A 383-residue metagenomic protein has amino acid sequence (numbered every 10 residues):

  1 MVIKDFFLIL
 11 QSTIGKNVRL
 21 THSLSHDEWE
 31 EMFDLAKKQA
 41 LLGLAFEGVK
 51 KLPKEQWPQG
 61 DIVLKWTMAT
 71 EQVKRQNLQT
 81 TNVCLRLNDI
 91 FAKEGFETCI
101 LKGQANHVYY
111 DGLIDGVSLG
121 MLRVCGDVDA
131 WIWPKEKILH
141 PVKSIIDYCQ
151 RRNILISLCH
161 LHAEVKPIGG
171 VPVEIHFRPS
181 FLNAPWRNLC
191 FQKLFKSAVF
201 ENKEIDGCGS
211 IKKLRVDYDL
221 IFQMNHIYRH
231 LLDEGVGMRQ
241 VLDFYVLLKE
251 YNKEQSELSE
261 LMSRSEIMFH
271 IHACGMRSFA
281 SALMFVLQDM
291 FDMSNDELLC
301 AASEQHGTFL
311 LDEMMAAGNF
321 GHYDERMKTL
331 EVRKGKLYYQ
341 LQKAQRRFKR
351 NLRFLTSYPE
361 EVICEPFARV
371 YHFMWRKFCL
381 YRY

Functional and structural regions predicted by a protein language model:
M1-G126, I132-Y383: Conserved NTP-donor binding/palm subdomain of two-metal-ion nucleotidyltransferases/polymerases, i.e., the charged
